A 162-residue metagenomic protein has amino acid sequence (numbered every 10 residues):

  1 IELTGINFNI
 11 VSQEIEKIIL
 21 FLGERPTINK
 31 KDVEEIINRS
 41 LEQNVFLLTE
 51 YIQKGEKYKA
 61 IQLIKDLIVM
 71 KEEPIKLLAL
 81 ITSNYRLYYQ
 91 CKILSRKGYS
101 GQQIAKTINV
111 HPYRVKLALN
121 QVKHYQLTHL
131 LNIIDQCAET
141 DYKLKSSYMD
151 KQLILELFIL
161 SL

Functional and structural regions predicted by a protein language model:
I1-L162: Conserved beta/loop motifs at nucleotide-recognition and modification sites
